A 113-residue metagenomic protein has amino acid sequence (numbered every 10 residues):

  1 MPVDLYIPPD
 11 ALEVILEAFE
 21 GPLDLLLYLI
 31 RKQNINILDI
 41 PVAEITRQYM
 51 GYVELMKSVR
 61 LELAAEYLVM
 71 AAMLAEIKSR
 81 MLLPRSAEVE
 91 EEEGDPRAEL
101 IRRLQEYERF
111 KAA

Functional and structural regions predicted by a protein language model:
M1-A113: Long, charge-dense, low-complexity tracts
